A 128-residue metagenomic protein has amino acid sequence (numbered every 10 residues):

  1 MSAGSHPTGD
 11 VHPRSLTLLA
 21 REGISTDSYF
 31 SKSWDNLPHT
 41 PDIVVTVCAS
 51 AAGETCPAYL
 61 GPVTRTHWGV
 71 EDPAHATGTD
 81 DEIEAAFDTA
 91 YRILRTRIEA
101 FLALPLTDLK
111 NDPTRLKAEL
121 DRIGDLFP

Functional and structural regions predicted by a protein language model:
M1-D35: Conserved active-site segments centered on acidic
S2, T46, T66-G69: Structural signal for conserved beta-strand scaffold positions within catalytic alpha/beta enzyme cores
H39-T40: Alpha-helix C-terminal capping/helix-to-coil transition sites in glycosyltransferase folds
A49-A52: Short glycine-rich anion-binding loops that position phosphate/pyrophosphate groups of nucleotides and phosphorylated
T55-P128: Phosphate-binding/catalytic loops
